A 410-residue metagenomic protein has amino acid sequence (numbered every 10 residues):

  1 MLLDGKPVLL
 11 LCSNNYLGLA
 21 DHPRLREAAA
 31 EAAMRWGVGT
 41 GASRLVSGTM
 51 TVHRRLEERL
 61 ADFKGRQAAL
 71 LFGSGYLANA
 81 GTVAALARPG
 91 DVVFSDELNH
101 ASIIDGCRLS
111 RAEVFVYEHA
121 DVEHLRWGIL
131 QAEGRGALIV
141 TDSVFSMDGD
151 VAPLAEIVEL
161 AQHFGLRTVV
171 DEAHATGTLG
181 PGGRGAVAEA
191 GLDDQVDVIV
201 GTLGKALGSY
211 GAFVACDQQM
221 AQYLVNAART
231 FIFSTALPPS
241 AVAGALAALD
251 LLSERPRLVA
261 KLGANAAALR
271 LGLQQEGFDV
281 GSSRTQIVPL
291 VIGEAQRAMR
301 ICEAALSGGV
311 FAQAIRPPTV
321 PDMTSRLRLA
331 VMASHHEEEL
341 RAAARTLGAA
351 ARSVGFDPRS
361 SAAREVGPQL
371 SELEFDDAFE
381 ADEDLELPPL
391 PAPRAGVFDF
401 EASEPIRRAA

Functional and structural regions predicted by a protein language model:
M1-V38, L166: N-terminal "arm"/small-domain region of PLP-dependent enzymes with the aminotransferase-like
E27, E31, R35, D62 (+2 more regions): PLP-dependent enzyme catalytic core of the Aspartate aminotransferase-like
E27, E31-S74: Conserved N-terminal alpha-helix of the aminotransferase class I/II PLP-enzyme fold
T82-A101: Conserved PLP-anchoring active-site segment centered on the Schiff-base-forming lysine
F115-V170: Active-site phosphate-binding strand-loop segment of PLP-dependent enzymes
A152, P239, A243-F311: Conserved PLP-dependent catalytic core of the aminotransferase class-I/II
G182, A188-Y223: Active-site PLP attachment segment
